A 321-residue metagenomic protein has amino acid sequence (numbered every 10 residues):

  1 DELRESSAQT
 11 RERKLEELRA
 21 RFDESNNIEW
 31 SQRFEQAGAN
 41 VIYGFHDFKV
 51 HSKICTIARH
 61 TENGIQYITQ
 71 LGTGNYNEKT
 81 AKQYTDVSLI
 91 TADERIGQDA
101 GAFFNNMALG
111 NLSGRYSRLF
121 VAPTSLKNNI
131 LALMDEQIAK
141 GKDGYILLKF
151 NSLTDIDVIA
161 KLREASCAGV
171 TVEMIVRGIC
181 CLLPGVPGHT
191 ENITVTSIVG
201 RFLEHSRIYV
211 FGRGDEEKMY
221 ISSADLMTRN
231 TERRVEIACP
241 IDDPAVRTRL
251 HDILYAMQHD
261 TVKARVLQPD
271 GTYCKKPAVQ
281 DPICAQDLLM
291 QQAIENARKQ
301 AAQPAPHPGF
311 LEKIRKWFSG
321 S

Functional and structural regions predicted by a protein language model:
E2, A8-Y67, G72-N75, K79-Q83 (+2 more regions): PLD/PLD-like phosphodiesterase catalytic module centered on the HKD motif
L89, R95-N111: Membrane-interfacial segments at transmembrane helix termini in multi-pass membrane proteins
A108-L119, G141: Gly-rich Lys/Arg/Thr-decorated short loops/hinges at beta-loop-alpha junctions or inter-strand turns that position
